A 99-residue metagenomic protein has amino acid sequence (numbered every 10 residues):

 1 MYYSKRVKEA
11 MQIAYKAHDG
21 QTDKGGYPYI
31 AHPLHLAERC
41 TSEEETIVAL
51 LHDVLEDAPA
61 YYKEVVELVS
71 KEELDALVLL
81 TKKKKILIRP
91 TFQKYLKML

Functional and structural regions predicted by a protein language model:
M1-L99: Active-site helical microenvironments for divalent-metal-assisted chemistry
